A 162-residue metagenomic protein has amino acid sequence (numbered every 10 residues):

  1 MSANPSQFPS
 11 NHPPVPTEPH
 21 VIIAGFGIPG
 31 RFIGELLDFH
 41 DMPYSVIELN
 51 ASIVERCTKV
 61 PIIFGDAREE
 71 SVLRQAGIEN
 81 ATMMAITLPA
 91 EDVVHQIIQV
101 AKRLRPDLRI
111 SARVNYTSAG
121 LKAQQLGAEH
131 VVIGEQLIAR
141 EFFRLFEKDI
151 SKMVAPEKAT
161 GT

Functional and structural regions predicted by a protein language model:
M1-T162: Cytosolic regulatory regions of ion transport systems
